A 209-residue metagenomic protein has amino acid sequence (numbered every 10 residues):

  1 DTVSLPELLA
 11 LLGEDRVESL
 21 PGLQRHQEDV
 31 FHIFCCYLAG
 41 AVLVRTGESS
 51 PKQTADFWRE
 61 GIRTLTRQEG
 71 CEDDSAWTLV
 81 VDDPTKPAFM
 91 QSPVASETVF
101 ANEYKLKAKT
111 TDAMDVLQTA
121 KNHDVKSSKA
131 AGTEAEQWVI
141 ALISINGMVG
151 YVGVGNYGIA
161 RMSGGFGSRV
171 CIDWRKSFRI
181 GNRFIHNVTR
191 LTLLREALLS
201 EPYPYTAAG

Functional and structural regions predicted by a protein language model:
D1-G209: Conserved small-residue
